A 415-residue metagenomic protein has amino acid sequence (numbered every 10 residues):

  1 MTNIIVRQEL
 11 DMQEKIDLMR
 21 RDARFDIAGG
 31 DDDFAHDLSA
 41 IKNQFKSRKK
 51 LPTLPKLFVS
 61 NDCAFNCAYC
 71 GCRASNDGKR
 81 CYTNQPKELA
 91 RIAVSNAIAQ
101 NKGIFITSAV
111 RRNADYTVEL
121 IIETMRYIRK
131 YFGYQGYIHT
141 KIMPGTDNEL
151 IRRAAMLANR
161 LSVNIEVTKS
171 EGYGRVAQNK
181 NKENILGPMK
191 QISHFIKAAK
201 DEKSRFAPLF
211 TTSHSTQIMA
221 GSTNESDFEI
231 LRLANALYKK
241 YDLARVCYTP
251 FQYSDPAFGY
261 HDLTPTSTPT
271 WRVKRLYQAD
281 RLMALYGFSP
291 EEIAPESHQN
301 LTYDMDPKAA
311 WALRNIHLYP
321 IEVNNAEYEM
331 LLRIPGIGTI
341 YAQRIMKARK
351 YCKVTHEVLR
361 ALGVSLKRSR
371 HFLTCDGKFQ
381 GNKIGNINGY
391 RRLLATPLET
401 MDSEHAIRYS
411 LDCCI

Functional and structural regions predicted by a protein language model:
M1-F65, S365, F372-L373, G381-M401 (+1 more regions): Flexible, acidic/Gly-rich N-terminal and inter-domain linker regions that tether and position cofactor-handling modules
S47-V94: Active-site cofactor/substrate anionic-group-binding motifs, chiefly glycine- and Lys/Arg-rich phosphate-binding loops
L54, C67, I106, V163 (+2 more regions): Conserved, mostly hydrophobic/aromatic
A74-L89, N96-I121, Y127-E149, A155-S204 (+2 more regions): Core AdoMet radical
T146-L157, T223-K239: Catalytic cores of alpha/beta
T168-A177, K203-E225, A244-T270, Y286-R314: Flexible glycine/acidic-rich beta-alpha junction loops that bind and position SAM and/or redox cofactors in anaerobic
G259-L332, R368-I415: Long, highly charged, low-complexity intrinsically disordered interaction regions that mediate electrostatic DNA/RNA
